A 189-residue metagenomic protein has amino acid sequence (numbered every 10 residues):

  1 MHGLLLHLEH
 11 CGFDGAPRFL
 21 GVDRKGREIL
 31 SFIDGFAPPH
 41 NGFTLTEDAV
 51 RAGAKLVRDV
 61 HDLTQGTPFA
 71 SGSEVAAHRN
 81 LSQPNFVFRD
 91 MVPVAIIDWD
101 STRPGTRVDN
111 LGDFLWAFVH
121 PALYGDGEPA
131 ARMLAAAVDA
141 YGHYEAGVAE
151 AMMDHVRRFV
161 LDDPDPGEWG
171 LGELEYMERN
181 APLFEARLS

Functional and structural regions predicted by a protein language model:
M1-D62: A conserved alpha-helical element in kinase catalytic cores
P39-T44, R103-G105, P121-G125: Short, polar/flexible loop-turn hinges at active-site or ligand-entry regions and domain interfaces
H40-R79, P84, R89, D139: Conserved kinase catalytic-core helix
V50-G53, A130, G170: Hydrophobic packing residues in well-ordered alpha-helices of helical domains and bundles
V75, S82-F114: Catalytic activation segment of kinase domains across protein kinase-like and atypical kinase folds
N110-G142, V156-D165: Active-site activation/catalytic loop segments of kinase-like enzymes and analogous catalytic loops in related
G142-A151: Short, surface-exposed acidic
F159-S189: ATP/Mg2+ or Mg2+-diphosphate-binding catalytic cores that bind nucleotide phosphates or diphosphates via glycine-rich
